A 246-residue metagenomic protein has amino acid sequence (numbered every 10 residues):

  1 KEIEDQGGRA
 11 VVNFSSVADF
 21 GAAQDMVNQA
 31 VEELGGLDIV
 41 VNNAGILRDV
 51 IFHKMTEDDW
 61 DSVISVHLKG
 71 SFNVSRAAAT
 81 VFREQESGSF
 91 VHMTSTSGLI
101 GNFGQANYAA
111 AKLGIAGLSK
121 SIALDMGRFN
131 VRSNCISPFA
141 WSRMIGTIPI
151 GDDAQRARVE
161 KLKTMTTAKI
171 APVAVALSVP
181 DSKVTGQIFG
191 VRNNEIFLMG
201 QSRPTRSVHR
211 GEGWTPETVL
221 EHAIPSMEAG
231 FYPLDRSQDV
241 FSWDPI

Functional and structural regions predicted by a protein language model:
Q6-R9, Q29-N42, R48, S87 (+1 more regions): A glycine-rich helix->loop->beta "capping" turn within Rossmann-like NAD(P)(H)-dependent oxidoreductase domains
F14-D25, E57: The beta1-alpha1 cofactor-binding region of Rossmann-like NAD(H)/NADP(H)-dependent oxidoreductases
I51-F52, D59-I64: Substrate-binding pocket helix/loop in short-chain dehydrogenase/reductase
S75, A111, S119: Active-site helix of classical SDR
V81-E84, I100, A116, S121-V131 (+1 more regions): Active-site-adjacent segment of SDR/Rossmann-fold oxidoreductases
S95: Residue(s) in the substrate-gating loop at a strand-loop-helix junction that position the organic substrate next
R156-I246: C-terminal helical subdomain
